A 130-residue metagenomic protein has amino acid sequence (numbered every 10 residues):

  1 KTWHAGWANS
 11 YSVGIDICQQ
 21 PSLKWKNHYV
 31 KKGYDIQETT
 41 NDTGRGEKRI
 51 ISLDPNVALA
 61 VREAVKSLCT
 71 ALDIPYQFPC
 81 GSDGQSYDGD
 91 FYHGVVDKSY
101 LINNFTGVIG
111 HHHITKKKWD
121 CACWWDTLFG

Functional and structural regions predicted by a protein language model:
K1-Y76: Active-site-adjacent loop/helix surface patches within enzyme catalytic domains that shape the substrate-binding cleft
W7, Y11, S52, A60-E63 (+1 more regions): Catalytic cores and adjacent binding grooves of peptidoglycan-active enzymes
